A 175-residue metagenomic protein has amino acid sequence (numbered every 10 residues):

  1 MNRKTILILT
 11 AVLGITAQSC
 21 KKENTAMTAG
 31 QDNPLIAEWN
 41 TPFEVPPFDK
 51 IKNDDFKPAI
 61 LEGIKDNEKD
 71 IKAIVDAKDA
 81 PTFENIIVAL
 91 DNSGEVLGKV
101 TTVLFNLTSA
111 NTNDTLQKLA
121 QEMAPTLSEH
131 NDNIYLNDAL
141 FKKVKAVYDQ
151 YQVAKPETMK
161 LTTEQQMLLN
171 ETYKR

Functional and structural regions predicted by a protein language model:
M1-A29: Bacterial Sec-dependent N-terminal signal peptides
C20-R175: Zn2+-dependent metallopeptidase catalytic domains
